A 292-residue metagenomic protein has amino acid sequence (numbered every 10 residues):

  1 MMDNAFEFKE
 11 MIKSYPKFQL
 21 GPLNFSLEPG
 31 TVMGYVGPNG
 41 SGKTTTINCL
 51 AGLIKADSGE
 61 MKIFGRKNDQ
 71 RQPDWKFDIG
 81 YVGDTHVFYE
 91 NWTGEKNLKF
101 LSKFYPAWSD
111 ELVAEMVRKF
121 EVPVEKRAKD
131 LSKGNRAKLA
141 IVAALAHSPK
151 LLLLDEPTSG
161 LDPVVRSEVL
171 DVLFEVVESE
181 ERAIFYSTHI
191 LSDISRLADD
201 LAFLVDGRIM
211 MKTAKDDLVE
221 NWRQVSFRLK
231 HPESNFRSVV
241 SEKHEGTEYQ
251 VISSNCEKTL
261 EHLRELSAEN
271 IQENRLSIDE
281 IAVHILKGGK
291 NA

Functional and structural regions predicted by a protein language model:
D3-F8, K13-Y186, L191-S192, R196-V205: ABC transporter nucleotide-binding domains
I12, E95, L191, P232 (+2 more regions): Alpha-helix N-cap/helix-start and coil->helix boundary motif
P22, W222, S238-V240, A268-Q272: A broad structural signal for short, well-ordered beta-strand segments within beta-sheet-rich domains
L152-P157, H231-N235, E257-E261: Short, surface-exposed beta-strand/loop "edge" segments at domain boundaries and coil↔beta transitions
L170-N255: ABC transporter nucleotide-binding domain
T247-A292: C-terminal coupling/interaction segments
